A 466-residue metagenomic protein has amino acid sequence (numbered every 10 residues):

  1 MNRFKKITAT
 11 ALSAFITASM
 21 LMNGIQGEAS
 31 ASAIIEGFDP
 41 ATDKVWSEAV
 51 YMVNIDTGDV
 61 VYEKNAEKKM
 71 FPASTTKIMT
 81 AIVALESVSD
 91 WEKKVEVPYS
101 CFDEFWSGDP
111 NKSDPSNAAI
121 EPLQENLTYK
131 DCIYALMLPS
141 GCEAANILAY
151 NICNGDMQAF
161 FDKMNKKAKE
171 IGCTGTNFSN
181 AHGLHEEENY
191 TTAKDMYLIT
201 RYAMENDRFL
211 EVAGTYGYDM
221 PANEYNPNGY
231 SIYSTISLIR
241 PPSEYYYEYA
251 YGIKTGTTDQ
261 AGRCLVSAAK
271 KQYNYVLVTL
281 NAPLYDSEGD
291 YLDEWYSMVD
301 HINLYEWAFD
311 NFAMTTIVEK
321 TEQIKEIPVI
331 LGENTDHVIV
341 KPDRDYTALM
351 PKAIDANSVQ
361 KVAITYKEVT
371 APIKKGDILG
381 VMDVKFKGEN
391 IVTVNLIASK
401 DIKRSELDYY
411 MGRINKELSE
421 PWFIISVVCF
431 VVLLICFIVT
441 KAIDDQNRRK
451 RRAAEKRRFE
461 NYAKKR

Functional and structural regions predicted by a protein language model:
N2-E28, C429-K441: Sec-dependent N-terminal signal peptides of Gram-positive bacterial secreted proteins and lipoproteins
R3, N23-K194, L198-D207: Active-site-adjacent loops and short helices of periplasmic peptidoglycan-processing enzymes
T17-A18, I25, S89, L304 (+1 more regions): Hydrophobic alpha-helical membrane context
A18, I25, P110, R448 (+2 more regions): Catalytic-site microenvironment of enzymes that process N-acetyl-hexosamine-containing cell-wall polysaccharides
C173-N177, E186-E455, F459-K465: Domain-terminus/edge residues, biased toward the C-terminal soluble/receptor-binding domains of extracytoplasmic
